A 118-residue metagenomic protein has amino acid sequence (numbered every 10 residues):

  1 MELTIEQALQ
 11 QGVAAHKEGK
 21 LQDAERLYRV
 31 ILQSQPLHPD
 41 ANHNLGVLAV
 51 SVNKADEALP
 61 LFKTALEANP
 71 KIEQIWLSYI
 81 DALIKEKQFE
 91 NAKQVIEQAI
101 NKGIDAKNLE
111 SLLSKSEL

Functional and structural regions predicted by a protein language model:
K17-E18, S51-V52, K85, K115-L118: Register position in tetratricopeptide repeats
